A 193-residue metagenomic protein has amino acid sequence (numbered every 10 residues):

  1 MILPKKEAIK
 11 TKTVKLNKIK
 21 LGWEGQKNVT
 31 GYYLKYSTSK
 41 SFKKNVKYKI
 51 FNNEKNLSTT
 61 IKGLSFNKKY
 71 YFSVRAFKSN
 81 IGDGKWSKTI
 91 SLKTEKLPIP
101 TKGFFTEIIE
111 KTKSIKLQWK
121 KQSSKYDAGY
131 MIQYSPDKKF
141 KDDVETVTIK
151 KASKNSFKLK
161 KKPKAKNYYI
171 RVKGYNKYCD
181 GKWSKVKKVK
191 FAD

Functional and structural regions predicted by a protein language model:
M1-N28, F66, D83-S124, C179-D193: Pro/Thr/Ser/Gly-rich low-complexity, intrinsically disordered linker/stalk tracts
E7, N45-F51, F104, V144-I149: Blade-edge motifs of beta-propeller repeat domains
W23, L34, I61, S73-V74 (+4 more regions): An aromatic-rich alpha-helical recognition segment common to small helix-rich domains
E24-V46, Q122-V144: Solvent-exposed loop/turn segments flanking beta-strands in beta-repeat/beta-sandwich domains
K55-T59, S153-F157: Short S/T/G- and acidic-enriched coil/turn segments that sit immediately N-terminal to beta-strands in beta-sandwich
I61-I81, K162-D180: Beta-strand-rich modules
